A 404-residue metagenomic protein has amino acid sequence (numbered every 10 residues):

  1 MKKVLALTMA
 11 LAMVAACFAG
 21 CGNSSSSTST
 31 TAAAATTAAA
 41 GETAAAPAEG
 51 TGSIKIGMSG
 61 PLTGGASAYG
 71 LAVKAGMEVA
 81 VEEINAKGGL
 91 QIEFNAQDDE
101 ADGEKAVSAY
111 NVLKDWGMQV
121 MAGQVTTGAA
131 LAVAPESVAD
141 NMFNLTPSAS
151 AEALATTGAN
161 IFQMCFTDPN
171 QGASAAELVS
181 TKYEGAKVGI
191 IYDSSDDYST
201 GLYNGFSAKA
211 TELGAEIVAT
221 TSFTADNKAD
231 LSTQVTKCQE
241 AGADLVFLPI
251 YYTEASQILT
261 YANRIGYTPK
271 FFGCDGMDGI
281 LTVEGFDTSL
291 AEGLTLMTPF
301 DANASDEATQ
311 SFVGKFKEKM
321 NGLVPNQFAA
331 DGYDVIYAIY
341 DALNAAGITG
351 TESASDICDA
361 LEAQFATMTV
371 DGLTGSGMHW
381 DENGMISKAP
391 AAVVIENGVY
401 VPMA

Functional and structural regions predicted by a protein language model:
M1-T8: Positively charged n-region of N-terminal signal peptides that target proteins for export
L11-A12: Repetitive helical segments and hydrophobic/amphipathic motifs
A16-G20: C-terminal motif of bacterial Sec signal peptides marking the signal peptidase cleavage site
N23, T31-A404: Extracytosolic ligand-binding ectodomains
